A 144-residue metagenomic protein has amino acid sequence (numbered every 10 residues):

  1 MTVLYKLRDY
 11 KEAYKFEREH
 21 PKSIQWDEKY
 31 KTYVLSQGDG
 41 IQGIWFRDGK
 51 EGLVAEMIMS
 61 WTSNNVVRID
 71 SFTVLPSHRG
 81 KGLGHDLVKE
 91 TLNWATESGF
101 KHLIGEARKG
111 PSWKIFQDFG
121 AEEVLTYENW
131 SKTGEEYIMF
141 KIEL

Functional and structural regions predicted by a protein language model:
M1-T32, R47: Short amphipathic alpha-helix that is part of the acyltransferase structural core
E12, N64, G110-P111: Short alpha-helical
T32-Q42, D48-G49, A55-V66, D70-F72: A conserved beta-strand-loop-helix scaffold within acyl/acetyltransferase catalytic domains
V74, G80-N93: Conserved acetyl-CoA-binding loop-helix of GNAT-fold acetyltransferases
V88, P111, W130-G134: Short glycine/proline-centered loop/turn elements that form peptide/ligand docking sites
A95-R108: Conserved GNAT acetyl-CoA-binding A-motif
E106, E122-M139: Conserved catalytic-core motifs of GNAT/GCN5-like acyltransferases
I115-D118: Conserved active-site tyrosine of GNAT-family acetyltransferases
